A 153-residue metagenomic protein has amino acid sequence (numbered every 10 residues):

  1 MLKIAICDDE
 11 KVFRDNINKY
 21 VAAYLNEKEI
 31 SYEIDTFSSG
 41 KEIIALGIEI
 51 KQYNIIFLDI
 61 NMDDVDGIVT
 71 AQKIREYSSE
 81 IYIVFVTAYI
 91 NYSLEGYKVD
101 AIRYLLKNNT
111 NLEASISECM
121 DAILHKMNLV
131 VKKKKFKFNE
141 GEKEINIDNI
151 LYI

Functional and structural regions predicted by a protein language model:
M1, S31-E33, E80, A101: A generic structural signal for alpha->beta connector loops
L2-V21, I56: Conserved acidic segment of CheY-like receiver
I6, T36, F85-V86: Conserved SAM-binding loop
D15-Y24, I43, A71: Short, well-ordered amphipathic alpha-helices
A22-Y32, L106-A114: Short, flexible, glycine-rich and Lys/Arg-enriched loop motifs at helix boundaries that contact anionic partners
N26-S39, L46: Short hydrophobic/Thr-rich beta-strand motif most characteristic of the beta2 strand and flanking loop of CheY-like
E42-A45, I50-L129: CheY-like receiver
S117-I153: Conserved binding/recognition cores within well-folded domains
